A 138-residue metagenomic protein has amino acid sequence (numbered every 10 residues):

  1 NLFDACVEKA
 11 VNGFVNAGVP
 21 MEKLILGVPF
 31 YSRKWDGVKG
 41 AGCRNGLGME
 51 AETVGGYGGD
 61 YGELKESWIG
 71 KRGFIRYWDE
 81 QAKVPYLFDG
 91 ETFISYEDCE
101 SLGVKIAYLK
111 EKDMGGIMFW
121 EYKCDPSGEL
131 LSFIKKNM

Functional and structural regions predicted by a protein language model:
N1, E91-S95, F119: Second-shell loop/turn segments in exported
L2-K39: Active-site region of glycoside hydrolase catalytic domains
F3-V11, D98, L102-K105, L130 (+1 more regions): Stable alpha-helical elements in mature extracytoplasmic
V15, K110-D113: Non-catalytic positions within long, well-ordered alpha-helices that form the structural scaffold/packing of enzyme
L26, L109, I117: Conserved, mostly hydrophobic/aromatic
V28, E121-K123: Active-site proximal loops enriched in glycine and acidic residues that flank catalytic Cys/His/Asp and coordinate
V28-Y108, N137-M138: Glycan-binding loop/region signatures in secreted carbohydrate-active enzymes
Y108, K123-M138: Aromatic-rich peripheral "rim/lid" segments of glycoside hydrolase catalytic domains that contact and position glycan
